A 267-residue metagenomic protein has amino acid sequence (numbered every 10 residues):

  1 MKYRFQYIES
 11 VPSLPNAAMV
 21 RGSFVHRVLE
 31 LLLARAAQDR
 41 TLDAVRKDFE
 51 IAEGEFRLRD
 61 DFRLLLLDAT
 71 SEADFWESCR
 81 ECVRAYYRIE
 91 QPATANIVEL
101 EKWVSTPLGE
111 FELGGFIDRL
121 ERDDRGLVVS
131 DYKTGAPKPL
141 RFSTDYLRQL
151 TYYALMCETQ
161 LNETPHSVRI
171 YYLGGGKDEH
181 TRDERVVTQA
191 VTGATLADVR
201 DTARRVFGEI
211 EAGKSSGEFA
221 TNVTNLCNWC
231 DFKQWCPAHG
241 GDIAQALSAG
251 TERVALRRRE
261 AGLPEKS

Functional and structural regions predicted by a protein language model:
M1-L31, S267: Charged, glycine-rich intrinsically disordered N-terminal tails and low-complexity linkers that flank
Q6-S13, L64-L65, Y132-P139: Glycine- and acidic
E9-A18, R35-R40, P139-F142, G217-F219: Short, polar/flexible loop-turn hinges at active-site or ligand-entry regions and domain interfaces
L14-G22, L65-W76, A220: Conserved phosphate/pyrophosphate-binding and hydrolysis machinery centered on Walker-type P-loop NTPases, extending
A17, R21, V25, F75 (+3 more regions): Hydrophobic (often cysteine-bearing) scaffold residues that line and stabilize catalytic clefts of nucleotide/cofactor
V28-L100, P107: A non-catalytic, helix-rich entry segment at domain boundaries
V98, K102-V199: Mg2+/Mn2+-dependent nuclease catalytic core
C157-S267: Metal-dependent nuclease catalytic regions and adjoining charged, substrate-binding loops involved in nucleic-acid end
